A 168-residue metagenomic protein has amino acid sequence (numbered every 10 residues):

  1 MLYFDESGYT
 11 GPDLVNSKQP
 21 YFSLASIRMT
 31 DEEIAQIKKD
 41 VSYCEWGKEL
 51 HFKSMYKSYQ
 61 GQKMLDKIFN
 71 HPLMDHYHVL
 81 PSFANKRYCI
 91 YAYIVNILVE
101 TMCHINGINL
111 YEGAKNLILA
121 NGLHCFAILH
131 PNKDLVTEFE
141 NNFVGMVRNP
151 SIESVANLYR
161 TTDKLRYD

Functional and structural regions predicted by a protein language model:
M1-D168: Phosphate-ester processing/binding pockets and catalytic centers
